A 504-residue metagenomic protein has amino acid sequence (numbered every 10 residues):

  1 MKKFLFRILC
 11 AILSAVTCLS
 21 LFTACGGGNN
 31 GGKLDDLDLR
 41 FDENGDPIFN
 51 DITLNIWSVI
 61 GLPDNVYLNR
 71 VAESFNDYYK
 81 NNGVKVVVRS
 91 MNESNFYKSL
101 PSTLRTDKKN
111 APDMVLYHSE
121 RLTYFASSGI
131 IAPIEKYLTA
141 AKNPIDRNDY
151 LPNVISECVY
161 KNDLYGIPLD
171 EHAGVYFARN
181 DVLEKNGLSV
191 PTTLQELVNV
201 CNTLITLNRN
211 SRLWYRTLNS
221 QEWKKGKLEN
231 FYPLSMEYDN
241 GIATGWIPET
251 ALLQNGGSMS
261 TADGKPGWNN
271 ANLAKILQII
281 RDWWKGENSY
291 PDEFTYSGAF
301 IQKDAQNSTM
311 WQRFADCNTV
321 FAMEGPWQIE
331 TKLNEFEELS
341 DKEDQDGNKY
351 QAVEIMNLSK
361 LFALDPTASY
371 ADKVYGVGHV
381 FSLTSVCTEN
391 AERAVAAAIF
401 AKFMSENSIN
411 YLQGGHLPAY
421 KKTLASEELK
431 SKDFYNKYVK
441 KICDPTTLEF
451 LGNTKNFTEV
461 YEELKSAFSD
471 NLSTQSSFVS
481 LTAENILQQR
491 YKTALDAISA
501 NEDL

Functional and structural regions predicted by a protein language model:
M1-L54, D77, S499-L504: Short, low-complexity disordered leader/linker segments with a strong preference for bacterial N-terminal type II
L37-E43, S119-V175, S189, Y215-N230 (+4 more regions): Hinge/lid segment of periplasmic solute-binding proteins
E43-G45, G61-G83: Short, polar/charged alpha-helical segment
K80-Y150, V159, D181-T192, W311-R313 (+2 more regions): Extracytoplasmic "Venus flytrap"/periplasmic binding protein-like
K85, K185-N186, N288, E337-L424: Extracytoplasmic/periplasmic substrate-recognition and gating elements
Y97-S99, G256-D344, L358, S477 (+1 more regions): Extracytoplasmic ligand-binding clamshell segments of periplasmic binding protein
E157-L169, G174, V198-P266, A274 (+1 more regions): Extracytoplasmic/periplasmic solute-binding protein
E184, I409-N410, E427-L429, D433-L504: Conserved C-terminal helix/tail region of periplasmic/extracytoplasmic solute-binding proteins
